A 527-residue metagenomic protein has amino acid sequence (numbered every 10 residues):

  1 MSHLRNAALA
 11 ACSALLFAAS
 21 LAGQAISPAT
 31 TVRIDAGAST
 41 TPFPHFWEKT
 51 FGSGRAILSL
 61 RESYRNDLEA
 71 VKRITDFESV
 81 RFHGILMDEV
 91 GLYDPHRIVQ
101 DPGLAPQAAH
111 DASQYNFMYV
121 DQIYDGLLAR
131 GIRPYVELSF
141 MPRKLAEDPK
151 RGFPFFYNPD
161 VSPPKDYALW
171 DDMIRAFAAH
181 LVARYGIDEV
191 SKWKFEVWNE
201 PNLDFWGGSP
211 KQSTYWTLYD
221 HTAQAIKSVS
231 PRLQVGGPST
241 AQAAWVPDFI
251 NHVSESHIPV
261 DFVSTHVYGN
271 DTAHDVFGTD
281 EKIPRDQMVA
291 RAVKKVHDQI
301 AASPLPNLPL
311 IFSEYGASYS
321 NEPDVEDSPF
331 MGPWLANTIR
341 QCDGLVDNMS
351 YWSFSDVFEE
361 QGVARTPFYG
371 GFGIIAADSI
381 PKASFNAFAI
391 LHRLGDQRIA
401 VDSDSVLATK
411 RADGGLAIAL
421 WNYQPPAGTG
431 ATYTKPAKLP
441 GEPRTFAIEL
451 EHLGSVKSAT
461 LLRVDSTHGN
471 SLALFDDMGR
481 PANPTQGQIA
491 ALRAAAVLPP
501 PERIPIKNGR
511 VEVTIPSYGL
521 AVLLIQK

Functional and structural regions predicted by a protein language model:
M1-A7: N-terminal secretory signal peptides that target proteins for export/translocation
L9-S20: Bacterial N-terminal signal peptides
G23-E78, H83, S517, K527: Mature N-terminal, pre-catalytic/accessory segment of carbohydrate-active enzymes
T50, L127, F177, F195 (+9 more regions): Conserved, mostly hydrophobic/aromatic
T75-P284, K295, P306: Substrate-binding cleft and catalytic face of glycoside hydrolase catalytic domains, especially the flexible beta-alpha
T279-V363, P367-G370, I374-Q397, K410-A412 (+1 more regions): Catalytic-core region of carbohydrate-active enzymes that cleave or remodel glycosidic bonds
D404-K457, L461-D477, Y518-L524: Carbohydrate-binding surface patches
A482-K527: C-terminal beta-strand-rich structural cap/linker in extracellular carbohydrate-active enzymes
